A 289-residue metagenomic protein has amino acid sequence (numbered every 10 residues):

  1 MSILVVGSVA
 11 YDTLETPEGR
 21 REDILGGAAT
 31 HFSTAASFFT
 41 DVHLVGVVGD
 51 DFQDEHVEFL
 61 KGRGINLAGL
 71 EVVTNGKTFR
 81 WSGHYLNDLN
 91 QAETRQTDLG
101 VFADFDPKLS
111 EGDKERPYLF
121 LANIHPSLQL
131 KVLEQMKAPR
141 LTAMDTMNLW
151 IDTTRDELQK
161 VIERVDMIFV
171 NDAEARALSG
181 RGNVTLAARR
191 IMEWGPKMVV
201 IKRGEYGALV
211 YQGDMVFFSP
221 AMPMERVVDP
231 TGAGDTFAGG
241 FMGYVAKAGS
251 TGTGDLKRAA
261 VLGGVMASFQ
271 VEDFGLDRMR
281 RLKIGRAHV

Functional and structural regions predicted by a protein language model:
M1-L4: Extreme N-terminal starter segment of soluble prokaryotic enzymes
Y11-D23, F38-F120, L133-P139, R286: Conserved N-terminal subdomain of the carbohydrate kinase-like
S33-V42, Y244-A246: Alpha-helix C-terminal capping segments
T34, R80-H84, G207-Y211: Short beta-strand scaffold segments in enzyme catalytic cores
H56, L128-Q135, D156-K160: A short acidic, amphipathic alpha-helical/loop segment
K137-L141, N148-F218: Conserved phosphate/ATP/ADP-binding segment of small-molecule kinases
V184-R286: Conserved phosphate-binding/catalytic region of the ribokinase-like
